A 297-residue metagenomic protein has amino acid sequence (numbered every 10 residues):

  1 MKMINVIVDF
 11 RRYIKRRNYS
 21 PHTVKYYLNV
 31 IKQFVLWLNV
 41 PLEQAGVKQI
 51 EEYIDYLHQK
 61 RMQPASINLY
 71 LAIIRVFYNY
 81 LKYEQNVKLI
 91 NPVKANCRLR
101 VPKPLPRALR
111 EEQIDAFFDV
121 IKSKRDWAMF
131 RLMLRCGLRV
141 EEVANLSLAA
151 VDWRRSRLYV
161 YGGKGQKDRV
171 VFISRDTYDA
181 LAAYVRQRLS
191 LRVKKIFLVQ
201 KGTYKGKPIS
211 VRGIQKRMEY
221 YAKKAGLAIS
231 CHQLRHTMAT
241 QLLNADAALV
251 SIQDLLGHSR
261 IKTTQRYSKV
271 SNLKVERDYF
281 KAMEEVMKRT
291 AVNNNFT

Functional and structural regions predicted by a protein language model:
M1-T297: Conserved catalytic core of the tyrosine transesterase superfamily
